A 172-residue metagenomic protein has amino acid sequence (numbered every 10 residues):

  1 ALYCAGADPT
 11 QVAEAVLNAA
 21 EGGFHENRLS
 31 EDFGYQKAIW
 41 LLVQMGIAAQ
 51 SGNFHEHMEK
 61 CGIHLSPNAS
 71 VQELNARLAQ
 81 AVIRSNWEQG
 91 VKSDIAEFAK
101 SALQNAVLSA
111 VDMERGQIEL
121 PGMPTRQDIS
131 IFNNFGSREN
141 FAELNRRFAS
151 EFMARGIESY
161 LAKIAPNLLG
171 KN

Functional and structural regions predicted by a protein language model:
A1-V91: Extended, helix-rich scaffolding/adaptor regions
Y3-G6, F24-D32, C61-H64, V111-Q127 (+1 more regions): Long, low-complexity, Gly/Thr
F54-F152: Long amphipathic alpha-helical segments with strong coiled-coil/leucine-zipper propensity
N140-S150, A154-N172: Membrane-interacting alpha-helical segments
